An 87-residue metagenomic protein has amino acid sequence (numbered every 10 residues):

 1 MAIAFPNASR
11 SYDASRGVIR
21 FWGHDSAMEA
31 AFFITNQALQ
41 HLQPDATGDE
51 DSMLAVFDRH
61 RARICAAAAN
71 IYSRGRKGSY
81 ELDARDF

Functional and structural regions predicted by a protein language model:
M1-W22: Short, charged/polar N-terminal "headpieces" of proteins
A2-A4, E29-A30, S52, D83: Intrinsically disordered, low-complexity regulatory segments
A8, Y12, M28, H41 (+2 more regions): A broad, structure-centric signal for solvent-exposed, well-ordered loop/edge residues that line or flank functional
I19-P44: A short, structured beta-strand/loop element
D45-F87: Acidic, low-complexity intrinsically disordered segments
